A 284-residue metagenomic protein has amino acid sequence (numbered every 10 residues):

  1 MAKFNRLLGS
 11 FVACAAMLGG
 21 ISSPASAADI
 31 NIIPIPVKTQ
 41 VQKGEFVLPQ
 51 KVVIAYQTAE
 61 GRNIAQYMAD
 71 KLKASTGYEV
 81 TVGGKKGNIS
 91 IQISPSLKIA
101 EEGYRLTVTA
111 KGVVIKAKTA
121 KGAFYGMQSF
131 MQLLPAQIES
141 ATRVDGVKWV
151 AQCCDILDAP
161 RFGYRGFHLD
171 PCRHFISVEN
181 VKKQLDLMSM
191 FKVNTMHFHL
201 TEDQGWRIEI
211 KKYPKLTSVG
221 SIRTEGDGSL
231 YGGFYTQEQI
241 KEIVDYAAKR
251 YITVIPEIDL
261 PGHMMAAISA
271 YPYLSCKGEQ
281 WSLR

Functional and structural regions predicted by a protein language model:
M1-F11: Bacterial N-terminal signal peptides that target proteins for export
M1-K3, G20, R284: Short intrinsically disordered, low-complexity coil segments enriched in acidic
A16-M17, L133: A short structural micro-motif
M17-A25: C-terminal segment of classical bacterial N-terminal signal peptides
S23, I33-I35, I255, Y271: Hydrophobic alpha-helix-in-membranes signature
A27-F162: Contiguous, structured surface segment used for ligand recognition
I99-R284: Feature activates predominantly on carbohydrate-active enzymes
